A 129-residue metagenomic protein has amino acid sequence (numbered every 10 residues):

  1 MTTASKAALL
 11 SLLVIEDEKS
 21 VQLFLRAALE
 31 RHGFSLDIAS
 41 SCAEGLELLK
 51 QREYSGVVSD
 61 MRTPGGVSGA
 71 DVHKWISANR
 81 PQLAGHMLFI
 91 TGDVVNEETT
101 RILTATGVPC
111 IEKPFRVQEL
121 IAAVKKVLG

Functional and structural regions predicted by a protein language model:
M1-L13, K19, A43, S77-A78 (+3 more regions): Non-catalytic signal-transmission and effector/linker regions of two-component phosphorelay proteins
L13, I38-G56, M61-P64, A78: Acidic, metal-coordinating helix/loop segments flanking the phosphotransfer/catalytic sites of two-component signaling
V21, P64, V95: Glycine-/small-residue-rich active-site loops that bind phosphorylated ligands and cofactors
L23-R31: Charged docking surfaces used in two-component/phosphorelay signaling
H32-L36, L83: A generic structural motif
G33-F34, Y54, V108: Short phosphate-binding/catalytic loops that engage adenosine nucleotides
E47, S68-L83: Short amphipathic alpha-helix used as the core "switch/output" element in two-component signaling
V67-D71, A84-E112, Q118, A122: Alpha4 helix (beta4-alpha4-beta5 surface) of REC/receiver domains from two-component response regulators
